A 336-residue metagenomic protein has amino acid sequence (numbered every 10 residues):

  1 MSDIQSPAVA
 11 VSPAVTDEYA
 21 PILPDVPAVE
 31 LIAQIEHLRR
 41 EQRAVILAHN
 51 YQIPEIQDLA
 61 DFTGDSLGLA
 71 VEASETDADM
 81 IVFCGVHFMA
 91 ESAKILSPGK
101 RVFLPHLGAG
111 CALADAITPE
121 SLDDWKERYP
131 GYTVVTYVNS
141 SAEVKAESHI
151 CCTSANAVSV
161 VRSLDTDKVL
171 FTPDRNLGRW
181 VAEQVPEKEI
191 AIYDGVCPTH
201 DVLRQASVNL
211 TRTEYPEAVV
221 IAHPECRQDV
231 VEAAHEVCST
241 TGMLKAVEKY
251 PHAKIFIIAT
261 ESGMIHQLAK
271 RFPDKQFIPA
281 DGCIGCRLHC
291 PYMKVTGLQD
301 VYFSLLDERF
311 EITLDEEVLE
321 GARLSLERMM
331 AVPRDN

Functional and structural regions predicted by a protein language model:
S2-I258, M264-I265, A269-N336: Active-site loop-to-helix "anion-binding N-cap" substructures in soluble metabolic enzymes
